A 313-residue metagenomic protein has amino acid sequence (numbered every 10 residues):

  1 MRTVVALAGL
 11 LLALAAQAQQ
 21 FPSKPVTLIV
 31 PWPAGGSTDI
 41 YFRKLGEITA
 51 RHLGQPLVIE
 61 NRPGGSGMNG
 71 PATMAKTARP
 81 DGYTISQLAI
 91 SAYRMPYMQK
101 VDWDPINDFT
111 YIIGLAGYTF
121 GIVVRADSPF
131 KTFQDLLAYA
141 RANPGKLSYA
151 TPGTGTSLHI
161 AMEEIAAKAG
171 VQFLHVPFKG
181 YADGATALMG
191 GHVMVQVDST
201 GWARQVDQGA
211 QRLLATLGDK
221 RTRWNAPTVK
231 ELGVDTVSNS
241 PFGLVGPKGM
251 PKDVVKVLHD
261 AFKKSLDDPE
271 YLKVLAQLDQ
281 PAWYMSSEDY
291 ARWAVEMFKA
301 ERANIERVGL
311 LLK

Functional and structural regions predicted by a protein language model:
M1-L7: Bacterial N-terminal signal peptides that target proteins for export
A13-A16: N-terminal signal peptide c-region/cleavage motif recognized by signal peptidases
A18-D108, K146, L158, K168-V197 (+3 more regions): N-terminal (or domain-start) structured segment
S23-P25, A167-F173, K252-K313: An extracytoplasmic/periplasmic, membrane-proximal ligand-sensing/linker region
K76-T84, P96-D183, V229, V234 (+1 more regions): Hinge/capping helix and adjacent helix->loop/strand transition within the periplasmic-binding protein
A89-I90, A126, S199-G201, L217-G218 (+1 more regions): Short secondary-structure boundary segments
D183-V237: Anionic-ligand binding region
